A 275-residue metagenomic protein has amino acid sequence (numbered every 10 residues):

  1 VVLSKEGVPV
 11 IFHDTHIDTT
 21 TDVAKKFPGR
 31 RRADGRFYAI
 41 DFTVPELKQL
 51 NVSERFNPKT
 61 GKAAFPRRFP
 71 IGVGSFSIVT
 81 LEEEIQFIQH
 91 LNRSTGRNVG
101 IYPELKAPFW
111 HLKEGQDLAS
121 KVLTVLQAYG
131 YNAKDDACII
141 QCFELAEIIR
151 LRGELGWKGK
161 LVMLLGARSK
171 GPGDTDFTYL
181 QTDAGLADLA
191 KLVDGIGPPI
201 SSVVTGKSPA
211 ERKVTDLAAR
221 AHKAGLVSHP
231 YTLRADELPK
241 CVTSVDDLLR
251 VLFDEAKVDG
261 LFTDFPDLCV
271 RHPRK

Functional and structural regions predicted by a protein language model:
V1-V2, P103: Conserved metal-phosphate-binding beta-hairpin within the catalytic cores of diverse ATP-dependent phosphoryl-transfer
V2-V8, F12: Acidic helix-start/capping segments at beta-turn-to-alpha-helix junctions
H13-L186, K191-T205, H222-A224: Metal-dependent phosphodiesterase/phospholipase catalytic core, i.e., the His/Asp/Glu-rich active-site region
Q116-S120, T178-Q181, P209-L217, T243-D247: Charged helix-capping and loop-helix junction motifs
V193, K257-V258, P266: A structural motif
G225-V242: Active-site clefts of carbohydrate-active enzymes
K240-A256: Catalytic cores of alpha/beta
P266-K275: C-terminal helical cap(s) of enzyme catalytic domains, especially alpha/beta-barrels
